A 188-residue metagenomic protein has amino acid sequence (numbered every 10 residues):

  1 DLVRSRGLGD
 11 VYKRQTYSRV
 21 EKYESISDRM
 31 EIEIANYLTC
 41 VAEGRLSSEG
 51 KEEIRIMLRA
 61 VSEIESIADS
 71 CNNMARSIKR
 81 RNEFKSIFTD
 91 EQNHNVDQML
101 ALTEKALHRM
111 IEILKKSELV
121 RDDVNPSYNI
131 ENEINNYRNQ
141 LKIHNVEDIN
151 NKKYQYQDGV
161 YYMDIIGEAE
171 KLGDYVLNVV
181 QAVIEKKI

Functional and structural regions predicted by a protein language model:
S5-I188: Cytosolic, long alpha-helical scaffolding segments
